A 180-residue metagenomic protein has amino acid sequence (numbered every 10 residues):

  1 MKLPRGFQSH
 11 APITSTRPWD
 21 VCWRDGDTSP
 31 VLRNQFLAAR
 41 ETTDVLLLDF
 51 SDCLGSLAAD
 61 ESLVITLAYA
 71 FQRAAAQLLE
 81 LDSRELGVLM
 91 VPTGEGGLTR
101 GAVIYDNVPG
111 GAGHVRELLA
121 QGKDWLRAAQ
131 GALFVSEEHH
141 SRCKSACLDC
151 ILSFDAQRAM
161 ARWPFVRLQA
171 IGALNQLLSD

Functional and structural regions predicted by a protein language model:
M1-D180: Extended, highly charged accessory segments
